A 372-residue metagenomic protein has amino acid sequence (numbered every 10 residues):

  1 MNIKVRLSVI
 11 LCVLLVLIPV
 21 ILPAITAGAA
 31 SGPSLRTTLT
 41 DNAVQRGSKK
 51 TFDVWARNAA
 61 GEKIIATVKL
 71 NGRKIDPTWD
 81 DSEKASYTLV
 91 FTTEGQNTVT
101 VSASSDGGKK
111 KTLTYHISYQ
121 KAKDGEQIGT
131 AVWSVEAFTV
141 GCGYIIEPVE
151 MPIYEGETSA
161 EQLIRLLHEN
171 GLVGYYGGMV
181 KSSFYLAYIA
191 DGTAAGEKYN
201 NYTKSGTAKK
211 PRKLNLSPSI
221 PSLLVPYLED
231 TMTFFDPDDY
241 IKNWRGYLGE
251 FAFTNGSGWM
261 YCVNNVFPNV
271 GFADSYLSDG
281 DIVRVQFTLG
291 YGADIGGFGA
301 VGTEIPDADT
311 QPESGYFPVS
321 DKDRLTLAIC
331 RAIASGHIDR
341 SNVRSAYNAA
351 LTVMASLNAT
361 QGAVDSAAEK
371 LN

Functional and structural regions predicted by a protein language model:
M1-I3: N-terminal secretory signal peptides that target proteins for export/translocation
V5-I25: Sec-dependent N-terminal signal peptides of Gram-positive bacterial secreted proteins and lipoproteins
P19-N372: Ubiquitin-like/PB1-type beta-grasp interaction modules and other compact soluble beta-rich domains
